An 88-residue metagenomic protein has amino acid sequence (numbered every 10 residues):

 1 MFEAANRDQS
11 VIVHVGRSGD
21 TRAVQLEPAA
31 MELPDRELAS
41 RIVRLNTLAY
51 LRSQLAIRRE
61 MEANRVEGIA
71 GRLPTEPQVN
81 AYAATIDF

Functional and structural regions predicted by a protein language model:
M1-A5, S10-V15, A23-F88: Acidic, negatively charged sequence signal that fires either on conserved catalytic/metal-binding carboxylates
